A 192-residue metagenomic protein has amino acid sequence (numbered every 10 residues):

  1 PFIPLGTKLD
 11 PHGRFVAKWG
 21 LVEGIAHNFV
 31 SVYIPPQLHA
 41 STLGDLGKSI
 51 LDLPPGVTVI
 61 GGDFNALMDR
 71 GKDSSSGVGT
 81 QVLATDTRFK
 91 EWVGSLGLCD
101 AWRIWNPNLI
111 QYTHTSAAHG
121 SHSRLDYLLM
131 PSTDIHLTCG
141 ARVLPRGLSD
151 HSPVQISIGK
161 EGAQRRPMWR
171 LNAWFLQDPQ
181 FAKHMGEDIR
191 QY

Functional and structural regions predicted by a protein language model:
P1-A26, V32: Structured beta-strand-rich core segments of catalytic domains in phosphoester-bond hydrolases
P1-D10, G97-I104, L137-P145: Short secondary-structure junctions
L5-K8, W19, K48-I50, T115-H119 (+1 more regions): Beta-strand elements of modular eukaryotic interaction domains
K8, S41-D45, K72-S75, R142-V143 (+1 more regions): Short coil/turn segments at secondary-structure boundaries
K8-G13, L38, N106-P107, H119-S123 (+1 more regions): A short catalytic or substrate-binding loop motif that flags glycine-/basic-rich loops and adjacent residues that bind
W19-L21, V57-V59, S121-S123, Y127-L128 (+1 more regions): Surface polyanion/phosphate-binding segment centered on an Asp-His-Pro turn
V32-I34, F64: Active-site metal-binding loops of divalent metal-dependent hydrolases
T42-T133, G186-Y192: Metal-dependent phosphoesterases centered on the DNase I-like endonuclease/exonuclease/phosphatase
